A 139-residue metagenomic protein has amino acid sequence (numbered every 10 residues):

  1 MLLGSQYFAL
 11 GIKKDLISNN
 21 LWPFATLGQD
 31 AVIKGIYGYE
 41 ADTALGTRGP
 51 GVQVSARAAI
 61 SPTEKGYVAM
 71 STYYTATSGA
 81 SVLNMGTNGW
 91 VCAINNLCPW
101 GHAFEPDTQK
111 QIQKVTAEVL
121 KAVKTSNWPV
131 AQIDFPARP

Functional and structural regions predicted by a protein language model:
M1-P139: Extracellular ligand-binding/catalytic regions of CAZymes and related secreted enzymes and adhesion modules
